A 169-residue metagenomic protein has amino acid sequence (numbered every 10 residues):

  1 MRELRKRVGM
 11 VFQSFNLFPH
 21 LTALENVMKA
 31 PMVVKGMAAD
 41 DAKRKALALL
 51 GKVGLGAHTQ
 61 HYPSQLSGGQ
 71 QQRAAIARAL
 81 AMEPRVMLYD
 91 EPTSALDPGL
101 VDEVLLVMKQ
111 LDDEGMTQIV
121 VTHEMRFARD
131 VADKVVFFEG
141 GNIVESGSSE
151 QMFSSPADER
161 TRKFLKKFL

Functional and structural regions predicted by a protein language model:
M1-S149: ABC family nucleotide-binding domain
S146-L169: C-terminal boundary and immediately downstream tail of ABC-type ATPase nucleotide-binding domains
